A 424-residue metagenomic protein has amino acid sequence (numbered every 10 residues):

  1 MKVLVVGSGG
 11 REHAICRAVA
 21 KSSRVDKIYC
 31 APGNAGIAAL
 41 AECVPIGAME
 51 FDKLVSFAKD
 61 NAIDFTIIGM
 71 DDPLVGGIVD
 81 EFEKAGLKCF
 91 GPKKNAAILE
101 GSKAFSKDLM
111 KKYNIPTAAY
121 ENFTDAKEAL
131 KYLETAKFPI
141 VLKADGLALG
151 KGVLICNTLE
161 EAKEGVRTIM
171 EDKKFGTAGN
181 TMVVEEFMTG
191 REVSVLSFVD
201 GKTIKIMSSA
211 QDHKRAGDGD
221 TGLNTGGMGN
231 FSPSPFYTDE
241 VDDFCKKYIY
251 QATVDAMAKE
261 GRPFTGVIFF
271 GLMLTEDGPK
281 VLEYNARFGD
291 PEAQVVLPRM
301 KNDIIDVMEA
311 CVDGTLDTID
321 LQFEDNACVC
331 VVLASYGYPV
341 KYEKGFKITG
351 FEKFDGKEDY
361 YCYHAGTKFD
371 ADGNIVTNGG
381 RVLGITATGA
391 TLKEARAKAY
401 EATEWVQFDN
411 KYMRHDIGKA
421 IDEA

Functional and structural regions predicted by a protein language model:
M1-K94: ATP-binding N-terminal substructure of ATP-dependent carboxylate-amine bond-forming enzymes
L4-V5, E100-M182, Q211, P235 (+1 more regions): Active-site nucleotide/adenylate-binding loops and adjacent lid/helix of ATP-dependent enzymes
A20-K21, G36-A38, D60, F90 (+13 more regions): Solvent-exposed alpha-helices and their adjacent loops that cap or buttress functional pockets in soluble metabolic
A38-L40, K53-V55, I98-A104, G217-G219: Short, charged, surface-exposed secondary-structure boundary motifs
C156-A293: Internal nucleotide-binding/catalytic subdomain
K246-I268, N285-K357, D370: Active-site "cap" helix and flanking loop/linker of ATP-utilizing ligase/carboxylase catalytic domains
T367-D372, V376-A424: Generic C-terminus detector
